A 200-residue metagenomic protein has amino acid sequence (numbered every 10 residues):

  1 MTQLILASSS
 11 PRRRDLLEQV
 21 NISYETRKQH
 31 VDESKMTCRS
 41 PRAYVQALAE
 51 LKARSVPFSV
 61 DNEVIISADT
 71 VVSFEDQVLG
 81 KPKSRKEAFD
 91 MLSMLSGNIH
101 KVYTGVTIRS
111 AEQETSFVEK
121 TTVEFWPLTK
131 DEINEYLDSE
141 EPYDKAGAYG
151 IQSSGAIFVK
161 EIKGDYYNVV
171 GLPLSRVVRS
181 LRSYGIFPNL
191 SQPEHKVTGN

Functional and structural regions predicted by a protein language model:
T2-I22: N-terminal beta1-alpha1 ligand-phosphate binding loop
T2-L4, S40-N200: Anionic-ligand binding patches
S9, Q29, A111: Cofactor-binding loop segments of dinucleotide-utilizing enzymes, especially the Rossmann-like FAD- and NAD(P)+-binding
D15-Q19, M36, F58-S59: Short loop/helix-cap segments at secondary-structure boundaries that form the rim of catalytic
N21-C38, E114-S116: Short glycine-rich, Thr/Ser-proximal phosphate-binding strand/loop in the N-terminal lobe of ATP-dependent enzymes
